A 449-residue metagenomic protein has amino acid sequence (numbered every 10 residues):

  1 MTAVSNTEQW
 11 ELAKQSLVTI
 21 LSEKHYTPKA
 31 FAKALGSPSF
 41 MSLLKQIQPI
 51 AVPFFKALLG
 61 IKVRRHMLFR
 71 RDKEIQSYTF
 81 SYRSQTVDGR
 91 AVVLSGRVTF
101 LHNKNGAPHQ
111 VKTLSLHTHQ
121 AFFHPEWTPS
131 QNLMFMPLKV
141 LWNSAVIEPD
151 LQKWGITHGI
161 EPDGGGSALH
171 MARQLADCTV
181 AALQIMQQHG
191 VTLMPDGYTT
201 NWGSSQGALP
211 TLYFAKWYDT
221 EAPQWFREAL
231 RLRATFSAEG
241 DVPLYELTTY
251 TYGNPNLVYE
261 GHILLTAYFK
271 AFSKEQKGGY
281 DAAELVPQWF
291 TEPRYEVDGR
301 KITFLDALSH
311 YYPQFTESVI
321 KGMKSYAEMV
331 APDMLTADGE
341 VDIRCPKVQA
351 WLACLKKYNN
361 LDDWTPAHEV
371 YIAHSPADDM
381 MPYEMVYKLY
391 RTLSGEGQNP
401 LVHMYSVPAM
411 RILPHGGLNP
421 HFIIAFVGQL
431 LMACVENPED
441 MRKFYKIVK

Functional and structural regions predicted by a protein language model:
M1-I75: N-terminal targeting or regulatory segments adjacent to alpha/beta-hydrolase or S9 domains
K56-H109: N-terminal cap/lid segment of alpha/beta-hydrolase-fold proteins
T86-S95, T99-W142: Short, surface-exposed "cap/lid" segments of acyl-processing enzymes
G165-H189, A215: Alpha/beta-hydrolase active-site loop
P210, T365, D379-Y387: Conserved alpha/beta-hydrolase "acid-adjacent" motif
A238-D363: Accessory cap/linker subdomain of secreted extracellular hydrolases
K347, L352-A353, M380, Y387-K388 (+1 more regions): C-terminal catalytic histidine-bearing segment of alpha/beta-hydrolase fold enzymes
P366, Y371-D378: Short beta-strand/loop motif that positions the catalytic acidic residue of the alpha/beta-hydrolase fold
